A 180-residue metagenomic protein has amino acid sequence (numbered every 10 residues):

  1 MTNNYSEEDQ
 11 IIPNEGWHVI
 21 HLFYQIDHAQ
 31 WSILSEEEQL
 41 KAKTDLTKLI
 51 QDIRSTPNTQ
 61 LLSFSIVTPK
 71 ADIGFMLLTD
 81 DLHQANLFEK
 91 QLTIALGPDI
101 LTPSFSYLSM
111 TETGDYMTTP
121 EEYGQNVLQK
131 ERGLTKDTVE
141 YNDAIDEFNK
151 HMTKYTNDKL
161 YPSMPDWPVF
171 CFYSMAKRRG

Functional and structural regions predicted by a protein language model:
M1-N3, A42, D52-T56, H83-L87 (+1 more regions): A short linear-motif detector with a strong N-terminal bias
T2-S65: An N-terminus-focused feature that recognizes amino-terminal "leader" regions
N3-F23, I145-G180: N-terminal, charge-rich interaction modules
D9, D45-L61, L78, L82-Q84 (+2 more regions): Long compositionally biased, domain-poor regions of proteins
D27, S63-P165: Hydrophobic, ordered structural segments
